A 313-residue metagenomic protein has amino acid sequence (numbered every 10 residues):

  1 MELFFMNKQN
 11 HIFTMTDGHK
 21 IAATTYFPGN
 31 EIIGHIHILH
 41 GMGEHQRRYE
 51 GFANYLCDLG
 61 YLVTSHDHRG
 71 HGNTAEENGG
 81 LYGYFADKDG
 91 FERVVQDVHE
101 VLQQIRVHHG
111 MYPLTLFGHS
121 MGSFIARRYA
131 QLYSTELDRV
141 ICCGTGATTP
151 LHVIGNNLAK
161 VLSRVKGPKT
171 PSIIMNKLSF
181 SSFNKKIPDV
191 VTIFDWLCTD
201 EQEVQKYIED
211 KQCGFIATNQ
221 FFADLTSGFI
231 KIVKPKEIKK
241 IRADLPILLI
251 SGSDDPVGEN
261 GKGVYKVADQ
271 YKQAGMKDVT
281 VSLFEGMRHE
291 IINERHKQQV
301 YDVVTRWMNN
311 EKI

Functional and structural regions predicted by a protein language model:
F4-N30: N-terminal cap/lid segment of alpha/beta-hydrolase-fold proteins
H40-E44, S120, S253-D254: Active-site glycine-rich loops that stabilize anionic/oxyanionic intermediates across multiple enzyme folds
A53-L81: Conserved alpha/beta-hydrolase
F85-R106: Alpha/beta-hydrolase active-site loop
H109-S120: Alpha/beta-hydrolase fold nucleophile elbow
A126-Q212: Alpha/beta-hydrolase-fold enzymes
L249-S251: Short beta-strand/loop motif that positions the catalytic acidic residue of the alpha/beta-hydrolase fold
A274-I313: Catalytic active-site module of serine/aspartate enzymes centered on a nucleophile-bearing elbow/loop
